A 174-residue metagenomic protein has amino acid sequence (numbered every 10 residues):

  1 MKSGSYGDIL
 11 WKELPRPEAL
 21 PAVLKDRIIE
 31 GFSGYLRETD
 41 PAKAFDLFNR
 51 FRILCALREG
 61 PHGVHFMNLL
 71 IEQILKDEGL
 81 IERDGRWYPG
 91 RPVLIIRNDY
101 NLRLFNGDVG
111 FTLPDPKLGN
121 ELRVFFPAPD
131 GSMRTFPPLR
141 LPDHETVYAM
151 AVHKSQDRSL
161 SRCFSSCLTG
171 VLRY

Functional and structural regions predicted by a protein language model:
M1-V93, D99-N101: Conserved helicase motor core of P-loop NTPases
D46, R103-F105, R158: Short coil/turn motifs at beta-sheet boundaries
W87, L104, K154-S155: Hydrophobic beta-strand core residues of beta-sandwich domains
N98-V109: Short basic/aromatic-enriched segments
D108-Y174: C-terminal accessory regions
